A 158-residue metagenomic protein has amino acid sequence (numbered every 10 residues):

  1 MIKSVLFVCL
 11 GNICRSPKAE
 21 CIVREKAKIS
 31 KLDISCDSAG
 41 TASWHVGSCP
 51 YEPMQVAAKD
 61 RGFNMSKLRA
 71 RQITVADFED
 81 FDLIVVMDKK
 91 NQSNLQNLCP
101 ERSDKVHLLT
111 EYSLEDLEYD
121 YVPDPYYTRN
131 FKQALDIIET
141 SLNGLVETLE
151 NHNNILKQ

Functional and structural regions predicted by a protein language model:
M1-D80, E147-K157: Conserved active-site segments centered on acidic
C9, A58, V85-V86, I138: Hydrophobic structural packing positions in well-ordered secondary structure
S16, D88-K89: Helix N-cap/beta->alpha junction signal
L83, K89-Q158: Phosphate-binding/catalytic loops
